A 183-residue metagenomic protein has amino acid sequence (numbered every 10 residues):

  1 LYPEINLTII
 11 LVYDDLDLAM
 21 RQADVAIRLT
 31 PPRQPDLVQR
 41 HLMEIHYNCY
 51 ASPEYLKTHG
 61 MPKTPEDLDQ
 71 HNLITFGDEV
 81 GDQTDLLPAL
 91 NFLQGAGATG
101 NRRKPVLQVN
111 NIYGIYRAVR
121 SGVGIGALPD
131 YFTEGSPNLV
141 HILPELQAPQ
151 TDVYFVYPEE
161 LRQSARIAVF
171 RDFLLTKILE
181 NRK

Functional and structural regions predicted by a protein language model:
L1, V25, Q39, T133-S136 (+1 more regions): A generic structural signal for ordered secondary structure
L1-P35: Central regulatory/effector-binding core of bacterial HTH transcription factors
Y2-I5, N138, Y154-Y157: A general secondary-structure boundary signal
Y13, P53, E159-L161: Residue-level signal for short, function-critical loop segments
M20, P32-V153, E180-K183: C-terminal regulatory
E145-K183: A late-sequence structural motif
